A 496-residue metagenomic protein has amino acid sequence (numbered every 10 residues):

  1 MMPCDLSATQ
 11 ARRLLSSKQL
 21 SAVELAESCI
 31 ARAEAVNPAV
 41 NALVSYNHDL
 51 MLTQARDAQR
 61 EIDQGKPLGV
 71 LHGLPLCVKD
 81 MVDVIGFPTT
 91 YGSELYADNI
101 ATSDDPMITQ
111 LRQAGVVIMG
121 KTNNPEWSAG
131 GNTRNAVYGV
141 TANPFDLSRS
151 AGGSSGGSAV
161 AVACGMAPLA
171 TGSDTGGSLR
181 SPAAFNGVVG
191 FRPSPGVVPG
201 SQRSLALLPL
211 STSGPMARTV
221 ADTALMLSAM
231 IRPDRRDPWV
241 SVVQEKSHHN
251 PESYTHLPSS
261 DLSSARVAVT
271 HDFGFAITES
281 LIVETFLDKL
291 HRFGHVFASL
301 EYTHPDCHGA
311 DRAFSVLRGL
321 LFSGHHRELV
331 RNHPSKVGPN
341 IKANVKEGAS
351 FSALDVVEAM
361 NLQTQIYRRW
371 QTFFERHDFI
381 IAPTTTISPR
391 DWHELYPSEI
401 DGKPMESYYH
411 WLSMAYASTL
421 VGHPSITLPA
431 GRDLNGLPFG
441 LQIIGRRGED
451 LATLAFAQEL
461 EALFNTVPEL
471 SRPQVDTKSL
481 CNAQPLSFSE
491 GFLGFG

Functional and structural regions predicted by a protein language model:
M1-T53, E469-P485: An N-terminal boundary/leader segment
Q10-R13, R60, L262, C307 (+2 more regions): Serine-dependent amide/ester hydrolase catalytic core
A22-E27, R56, T278-T303, H326-N332 (+1 more regions): Acyltransferase
M51, E61-A136: Acidic/His- and Gly-rich active-site-bordering loop/insert found across diverse amide/peptide-bond hydrolases
L71-Y91, H256, D261-T270, V316-Q371 (+3 more regions): Short helix-loop capping/hinge segments that flank enzyme active sites or metal/cofactor-binding pockets
S103-M230, D234, T419-G440: Short glycine/serine-rich loop segments
R192-E284, L463-N482: A short helix-breaking turn/cap at a secondary-structure junction
E490-G496: A short, hydrophobic C-terminal helix/tail in secreted or cell-surface proteins
